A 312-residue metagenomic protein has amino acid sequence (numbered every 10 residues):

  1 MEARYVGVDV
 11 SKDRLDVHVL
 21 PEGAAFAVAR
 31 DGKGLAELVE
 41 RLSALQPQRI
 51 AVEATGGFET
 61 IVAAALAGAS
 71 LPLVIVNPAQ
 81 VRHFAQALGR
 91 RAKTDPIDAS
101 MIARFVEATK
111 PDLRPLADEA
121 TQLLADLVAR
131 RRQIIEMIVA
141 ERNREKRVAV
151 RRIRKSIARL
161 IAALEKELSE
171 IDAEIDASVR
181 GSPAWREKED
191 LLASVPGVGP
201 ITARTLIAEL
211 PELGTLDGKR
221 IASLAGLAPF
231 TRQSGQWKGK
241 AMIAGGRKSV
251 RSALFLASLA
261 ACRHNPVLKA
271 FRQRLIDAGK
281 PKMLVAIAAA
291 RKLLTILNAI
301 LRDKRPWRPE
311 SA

Functional and structural regions predicted by a protein language model:
M1-K166, R263: Phosphate- and other anionic-substrate recognition elements at nucleic-acid/protein interfaces
D118-Q122, A149-R151, S156, K188-D190 (+2 more regions): Short linear capping/connector segments at secondary-structure termini
E145-I201, L210, N265: Helix-hairpin-helix/helix-loop-helix acidic hairpins
P200, T205-A278, K282, P309-S311: Phosphate-backbone recognition surface of nucleic-acid-processing proteins
D277-A312: Basic, amphipathic alpha-helical segments enriched in Lys/Arg and hydrophobic/aromatic residues
